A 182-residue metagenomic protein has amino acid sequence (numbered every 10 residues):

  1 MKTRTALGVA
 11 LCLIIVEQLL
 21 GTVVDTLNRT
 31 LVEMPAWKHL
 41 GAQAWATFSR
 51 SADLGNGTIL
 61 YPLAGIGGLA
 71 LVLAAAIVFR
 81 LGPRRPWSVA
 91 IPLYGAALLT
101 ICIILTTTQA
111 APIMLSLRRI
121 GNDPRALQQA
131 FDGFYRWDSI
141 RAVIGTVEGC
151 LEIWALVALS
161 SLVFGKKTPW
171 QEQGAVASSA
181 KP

Functional and structural regions predicted by a protein language model:
K2-L20, I77-I101: Interfacial segments of alpha-helical transmembrane regions
G8-I66, P112-M114, R118-F131, K167-W170: Interfacial loop at the N-terminal end of multi-pass membrane proteins
E17, V24, A70-L73, A97-I104 (+1 more regions): Generic alpha-helical transmembrane segments of integral inner-membrane proteins, especially permease/transport modules
I59-A64, G133-G149: Hydrophobic alpha-helical transmembrane segments
P62-A76: Hydrophobic alpha-helical transmembrane segments
L93-S116, V176-P182: Hydrophobic alpha-helical transmembrane segments of integral membrane proteins
G145-L156, S160-L162: A hydrophobic membrane-anchoring alpha-helix module
F164-P182: Short, highly charged, low-complexity non-transmembrane loops/tails of multi-pass membrane proteins
